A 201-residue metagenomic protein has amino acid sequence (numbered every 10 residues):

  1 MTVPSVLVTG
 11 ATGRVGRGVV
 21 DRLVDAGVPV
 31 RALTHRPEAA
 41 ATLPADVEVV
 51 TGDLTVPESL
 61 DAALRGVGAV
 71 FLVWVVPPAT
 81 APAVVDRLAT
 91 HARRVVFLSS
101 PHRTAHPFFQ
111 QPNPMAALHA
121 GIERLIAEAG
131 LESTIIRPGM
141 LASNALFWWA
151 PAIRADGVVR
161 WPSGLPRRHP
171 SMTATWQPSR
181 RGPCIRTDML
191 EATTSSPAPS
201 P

Functional and structural regions predicted by a protein language model:
T2-A45, T55-E58, A62-V67, V76-A83 (+2 more regions): Oxidoreductase cofactor-interface core, primarily capturing Rossmann-like NAD(P)-dependent enzymes
G52: Cofactor-binding loops of NAD(P)H-dependent oxidoreductases, dominated by short-chain dehydrogenase/reductases
